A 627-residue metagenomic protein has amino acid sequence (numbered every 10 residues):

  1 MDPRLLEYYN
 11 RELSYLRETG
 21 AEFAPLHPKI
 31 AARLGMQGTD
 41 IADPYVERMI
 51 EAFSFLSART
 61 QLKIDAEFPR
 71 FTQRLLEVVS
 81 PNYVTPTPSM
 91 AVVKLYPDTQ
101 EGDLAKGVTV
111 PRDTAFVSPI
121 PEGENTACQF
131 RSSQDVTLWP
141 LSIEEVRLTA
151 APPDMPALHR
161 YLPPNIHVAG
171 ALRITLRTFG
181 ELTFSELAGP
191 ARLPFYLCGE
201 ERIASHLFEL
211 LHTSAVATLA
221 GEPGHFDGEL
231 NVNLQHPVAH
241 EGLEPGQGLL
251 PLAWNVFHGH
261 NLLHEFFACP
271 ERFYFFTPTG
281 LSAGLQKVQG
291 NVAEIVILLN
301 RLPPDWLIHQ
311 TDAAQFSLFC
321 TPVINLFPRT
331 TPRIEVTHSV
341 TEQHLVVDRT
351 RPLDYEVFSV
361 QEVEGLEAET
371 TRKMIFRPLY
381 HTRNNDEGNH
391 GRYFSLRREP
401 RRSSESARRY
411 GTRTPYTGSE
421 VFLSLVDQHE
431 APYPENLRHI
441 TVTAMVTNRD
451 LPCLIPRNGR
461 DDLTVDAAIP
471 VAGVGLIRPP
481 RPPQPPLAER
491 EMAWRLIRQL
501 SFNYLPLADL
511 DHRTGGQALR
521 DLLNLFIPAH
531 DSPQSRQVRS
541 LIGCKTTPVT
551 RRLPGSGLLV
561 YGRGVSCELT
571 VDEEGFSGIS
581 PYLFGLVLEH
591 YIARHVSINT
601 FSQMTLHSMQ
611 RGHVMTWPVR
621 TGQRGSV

Functional and structural regions predicted by a protein language model:
M1-F226, N231, Q235: Extended assembly-interface regions of large multimeric machines
M1-I30, L34-Q37, P237, G242 (+5 more regions): Mixed-charge (acidic/basic) macromolecular-recognition segments
K29, E367-V627: C-terminal domain/tail detector
M49-L56, L75, L211, L318-C320 (+4 more regions): Short, Φ-rich (hydrophobic/aromatic) sequence segments
L56-D65, N82, P156-P190, Q310 (+6 more regions): Extracellular ectodomain segments of secreted/surface proteins
L56-K63, R74-Y83, P88-A105, Q289-N291 (+6 more regions): Short linear motifs embedded in intrinsically disordered, proline/glycine-rich low-complexity segments
T87-A91, V168-L172, G189-A191, S214 (+3 more regions): Residues at beta-strand starts and edge strands
R147, E181-P190, P194-E399: Short, low-complexity Pro/Thr/Gly
